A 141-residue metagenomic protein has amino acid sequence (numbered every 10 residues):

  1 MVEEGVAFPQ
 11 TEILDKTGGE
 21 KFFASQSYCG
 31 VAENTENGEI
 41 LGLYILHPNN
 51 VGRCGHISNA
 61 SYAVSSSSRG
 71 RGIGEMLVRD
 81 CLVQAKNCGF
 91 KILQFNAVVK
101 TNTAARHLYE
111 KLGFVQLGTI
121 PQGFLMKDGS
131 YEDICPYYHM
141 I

Functional and structural regions predicted by a protein language model:
M1-F8: Short amphipathic alpha-helix that is part of the acyltransferase structural core
V6, G38-E39, V115, S130: Residue-level signal for well-ordered, solvent-exposed loop/turn and beta-edge residues enriched in charged/polar side
F8-S67, V78-R79, Q84, M140-I141: Acetyl-CoA-dependent GNAT
S68, G72: Glycine-rich phosphate-binding loop
A85-V98, H107: Conserved GNAT acetyl-CoA-binding A-motif
Q94-V98, E110-E132: Conserved catalytic-core motifs of GNAT/GCN5-like acyltransferases
